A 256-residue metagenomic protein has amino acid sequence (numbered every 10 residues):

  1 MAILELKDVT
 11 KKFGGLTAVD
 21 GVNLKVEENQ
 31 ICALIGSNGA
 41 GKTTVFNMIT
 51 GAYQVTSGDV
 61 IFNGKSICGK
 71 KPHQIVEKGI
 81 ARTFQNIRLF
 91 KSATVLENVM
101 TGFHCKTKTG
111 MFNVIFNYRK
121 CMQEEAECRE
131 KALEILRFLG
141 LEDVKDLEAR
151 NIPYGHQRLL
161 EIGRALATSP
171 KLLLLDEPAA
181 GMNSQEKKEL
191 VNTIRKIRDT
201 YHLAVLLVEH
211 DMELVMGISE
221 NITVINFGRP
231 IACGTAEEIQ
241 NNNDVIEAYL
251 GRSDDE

Functional and structural regions predicted by a protein language model:
M1-E256: Glycine-rich phosphate-binding loops of nucleotide-dependent enzymes
